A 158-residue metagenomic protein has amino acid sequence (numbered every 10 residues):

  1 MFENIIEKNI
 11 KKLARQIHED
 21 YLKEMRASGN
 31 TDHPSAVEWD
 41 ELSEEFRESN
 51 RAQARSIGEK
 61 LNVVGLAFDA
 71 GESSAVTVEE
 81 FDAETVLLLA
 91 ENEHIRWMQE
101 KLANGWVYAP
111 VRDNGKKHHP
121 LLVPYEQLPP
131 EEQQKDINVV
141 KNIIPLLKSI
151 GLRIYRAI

Functional and structural regions predicted by a protein language model:
M1-I158: Alpha-helical propensity feature that highlights long, continuous alpha-helices across diverse contexts
